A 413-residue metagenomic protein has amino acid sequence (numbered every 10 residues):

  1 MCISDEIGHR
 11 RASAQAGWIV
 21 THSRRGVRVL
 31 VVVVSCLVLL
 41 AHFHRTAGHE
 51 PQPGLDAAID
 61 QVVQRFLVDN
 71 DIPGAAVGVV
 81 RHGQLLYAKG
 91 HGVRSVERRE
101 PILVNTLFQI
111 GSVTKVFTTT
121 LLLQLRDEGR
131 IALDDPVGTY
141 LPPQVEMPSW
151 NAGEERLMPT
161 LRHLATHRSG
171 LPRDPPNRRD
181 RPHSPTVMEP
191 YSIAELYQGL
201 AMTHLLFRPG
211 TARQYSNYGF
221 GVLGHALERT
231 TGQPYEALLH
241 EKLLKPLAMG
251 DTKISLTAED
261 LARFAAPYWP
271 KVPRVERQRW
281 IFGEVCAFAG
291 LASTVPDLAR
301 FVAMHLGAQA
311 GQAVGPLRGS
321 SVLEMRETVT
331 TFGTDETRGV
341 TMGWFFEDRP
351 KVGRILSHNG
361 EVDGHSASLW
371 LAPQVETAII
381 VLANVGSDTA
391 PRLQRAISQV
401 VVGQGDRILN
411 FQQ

Functional and structural regions predicted by a protein language model:
C2-G8, A12, A16-I102, L107-F108 (+10 more regions): N-terminal leader/targeting segments and the immediately adjacent pre-domain N-terminus
F43-K89, P176, H183, E228-Q233 (+4 more regions): Catalytic loop of the DD-peptidase/beta-lactamase superfamily, centered on the K-T-G motif and neighboring
I72-G74, A132-D134, L200, G210 (+3 more regions): Short secondary-structure junction motifs
V93-S216, Q233, E241, E259-I281 (+2 more regions): Active-site-proximal loop and beta-strand segments within enzyme catalytic domains
V116-L121, G221-H225, V295, R300: Short amphipathic alpha-helical face segments that pack within enzyme cores and frequently flank/anchor catalytic
P143-M147, K245-M249, A308: A short structural micro-motif
L157-T160, G219, T294-D297: An acidic site on a long C-lobe helix of protein kinase domains
S255-T257: Outer-membrane beta-barrel and related beta-rich outer-membrane complex signature in Gram-negative bacteria
